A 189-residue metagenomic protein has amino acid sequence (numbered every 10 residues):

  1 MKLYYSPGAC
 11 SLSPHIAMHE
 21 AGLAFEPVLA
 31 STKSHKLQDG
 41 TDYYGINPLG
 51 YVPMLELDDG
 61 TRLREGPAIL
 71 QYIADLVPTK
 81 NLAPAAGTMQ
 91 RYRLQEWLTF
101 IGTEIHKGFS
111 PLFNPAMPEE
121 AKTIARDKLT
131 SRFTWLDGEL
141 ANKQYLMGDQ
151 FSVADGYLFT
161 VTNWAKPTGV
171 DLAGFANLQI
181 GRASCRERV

Functional and structural regions predicted by a protein language model:
M1-T130, D137: GST-like domain detector, emphasizing the conserved glutathione-binding G-site in the N-terminal thioredoxin-like
F109, L146-R186: GST superfamily/GST-like fold recognition
F133-M147: Hydrophobic alpha-helical bundle segments that form small-molecule/ligand-binding pockets
